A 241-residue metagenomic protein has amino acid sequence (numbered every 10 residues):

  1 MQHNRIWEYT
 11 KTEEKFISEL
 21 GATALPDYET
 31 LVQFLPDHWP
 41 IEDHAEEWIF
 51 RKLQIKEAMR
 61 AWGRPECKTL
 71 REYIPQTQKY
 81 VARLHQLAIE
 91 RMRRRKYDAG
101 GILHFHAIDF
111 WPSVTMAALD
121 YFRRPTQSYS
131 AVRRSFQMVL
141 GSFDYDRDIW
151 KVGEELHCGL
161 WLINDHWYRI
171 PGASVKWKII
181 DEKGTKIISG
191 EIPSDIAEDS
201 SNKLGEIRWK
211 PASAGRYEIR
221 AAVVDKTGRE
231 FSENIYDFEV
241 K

Functional and structural regions predicted by a protein language model:
Q2-I196: Substrate-binding clefts and catalytic carboxylate motifs of secreted carbohydrate-active enzymes
V152, S213-A214: Surface-exposed loops/turns
H157-G159, S174-K176, E206-R208, E218-R220 (+1 more regions): Beta-strand secondary-structure signal
I163, I180, R208-A212, V224: Solvent-exposed residues in well-ordered beta-strands and their adjoining turns, especially edge/terminal strands
A173, I187-G190, K203, E230-I235: Extracellular and select intracellular beta-sandwich modules with Ser/Thr-enriched, small-residue motifs on
T185-S213: Intrinsically disordered, low-complexity Pro/Gly/Ser/Thr-rich segments with frequent PxxP/GP/PP motifs and embedded
S194-I196, G228-K241: Short beta-strand elements
G215-K226: Short, aromatic- and glycine-rich surface loops/edge beta-strands on solvent-exposed regions
